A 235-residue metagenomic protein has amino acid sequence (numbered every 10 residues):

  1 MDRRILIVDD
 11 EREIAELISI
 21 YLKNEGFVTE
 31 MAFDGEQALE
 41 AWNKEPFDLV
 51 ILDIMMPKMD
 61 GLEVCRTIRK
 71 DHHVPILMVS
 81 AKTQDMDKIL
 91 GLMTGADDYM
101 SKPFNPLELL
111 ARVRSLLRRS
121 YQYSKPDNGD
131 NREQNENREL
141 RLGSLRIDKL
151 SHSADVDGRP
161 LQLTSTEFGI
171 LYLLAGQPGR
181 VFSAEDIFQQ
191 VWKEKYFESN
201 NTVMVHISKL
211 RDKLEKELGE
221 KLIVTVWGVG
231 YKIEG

Functional and structural regions predicted by a protein language model:
R4, S115-G179, E185: Short, Lys/Arg-enriched segments at the junction into DNA-binding effector domains of transcriptional regulators
E13-N24: Charged docking surfaces used in two-component/phosphorelay signaling
G26-F33, A41: Short hydrophobic/Thr-rich beta-strand motif most characteristic of the beta2 strand and flanking loop of CheY-like
D34-Q37, D60-E63, D87: Acidic catalytic/metal-coordinating carboxylates
E45-I51: Active-site beta3 strand of CheY-like receiver
M56: Receiver (REC) domain active-site loop signature in two-component systems and cognate sites in sensor histidine kinases
R66, K70, P75-R141: Basic, amphipathic DNA-recognition helix from helix-turn-helix-like DNA-binding domains
S153-L222, W227-V229: Positively charged, aromatic-enriched patches within helix-turn-helix-type DNA-binding elements, predominantly
